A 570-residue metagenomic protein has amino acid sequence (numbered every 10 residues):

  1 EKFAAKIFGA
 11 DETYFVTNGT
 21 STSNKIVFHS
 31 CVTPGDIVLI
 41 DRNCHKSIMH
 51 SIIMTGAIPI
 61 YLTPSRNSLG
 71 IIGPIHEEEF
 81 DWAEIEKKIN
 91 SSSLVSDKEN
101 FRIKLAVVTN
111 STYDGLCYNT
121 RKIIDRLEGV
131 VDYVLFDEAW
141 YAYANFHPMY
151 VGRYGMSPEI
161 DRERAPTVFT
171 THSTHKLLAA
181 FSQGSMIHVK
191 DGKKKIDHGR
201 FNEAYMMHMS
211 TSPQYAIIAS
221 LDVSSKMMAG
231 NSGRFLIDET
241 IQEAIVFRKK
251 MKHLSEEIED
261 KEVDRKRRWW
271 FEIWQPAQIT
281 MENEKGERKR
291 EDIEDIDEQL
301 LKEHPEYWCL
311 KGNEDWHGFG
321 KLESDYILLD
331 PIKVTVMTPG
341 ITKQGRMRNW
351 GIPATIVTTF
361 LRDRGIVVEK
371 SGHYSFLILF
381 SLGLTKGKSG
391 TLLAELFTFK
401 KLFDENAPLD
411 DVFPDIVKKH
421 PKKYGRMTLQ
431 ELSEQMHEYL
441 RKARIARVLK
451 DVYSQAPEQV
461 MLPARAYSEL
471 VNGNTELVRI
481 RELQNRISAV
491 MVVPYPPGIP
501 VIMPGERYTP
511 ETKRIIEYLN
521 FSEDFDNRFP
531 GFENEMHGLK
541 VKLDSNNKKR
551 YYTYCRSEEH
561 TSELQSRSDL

Functional and structural regions predicted by a protein language model:
E1-K2, K6, N231-E558, S562 (+1 more regions): Non-catalytic terminal extensions of PLP-dependent enzymes
I7, N18, S23-T33, L39-S255: Conserved PLP-enzyme active-site core in the AAT-like
Y14, I60-L62, E369: General small-molecule cofactor/ligand-binding pocket signal
Y14-V16, A106-T109, F376-S381: Short glycine-rich or small-residue beta-strand-to-loop segments that form or flank ligand, phosphate, metal/Fe-S
I124, E128-G129, E563-Q565, D569-L570: Hydrophobic topology marker
